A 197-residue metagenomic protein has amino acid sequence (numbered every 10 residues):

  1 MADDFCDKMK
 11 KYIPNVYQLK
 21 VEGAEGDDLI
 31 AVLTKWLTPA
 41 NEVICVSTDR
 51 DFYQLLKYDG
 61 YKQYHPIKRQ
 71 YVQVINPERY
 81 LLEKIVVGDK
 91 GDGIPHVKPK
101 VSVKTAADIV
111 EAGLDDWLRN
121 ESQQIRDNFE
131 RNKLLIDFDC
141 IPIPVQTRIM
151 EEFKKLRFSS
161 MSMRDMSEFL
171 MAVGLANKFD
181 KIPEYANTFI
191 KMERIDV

Functional and structural regions predicted by a protein language model:
M1-F169, V173-D180, M192-I195: Extended two-metal-dependent nuclease catalytic cores across DNA- and RNA-processing enzymes
I182-F189: SIR2/sirtuin-family catalytic core signature
